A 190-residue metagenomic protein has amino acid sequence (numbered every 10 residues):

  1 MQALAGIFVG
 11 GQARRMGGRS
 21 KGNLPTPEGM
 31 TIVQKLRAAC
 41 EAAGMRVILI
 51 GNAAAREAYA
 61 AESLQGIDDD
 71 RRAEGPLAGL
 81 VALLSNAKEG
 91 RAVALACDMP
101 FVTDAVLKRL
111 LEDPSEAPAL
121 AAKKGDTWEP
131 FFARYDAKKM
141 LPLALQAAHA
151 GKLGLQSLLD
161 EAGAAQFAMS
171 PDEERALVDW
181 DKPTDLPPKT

Functional and structural regions predicted by a protein language model:
M1-L155, D160-L177, P183-T184: Nucleotide and nucleotide-moiety/phosphate-recognizing core
P187-T190: Long, highly charged low-complexity segments
